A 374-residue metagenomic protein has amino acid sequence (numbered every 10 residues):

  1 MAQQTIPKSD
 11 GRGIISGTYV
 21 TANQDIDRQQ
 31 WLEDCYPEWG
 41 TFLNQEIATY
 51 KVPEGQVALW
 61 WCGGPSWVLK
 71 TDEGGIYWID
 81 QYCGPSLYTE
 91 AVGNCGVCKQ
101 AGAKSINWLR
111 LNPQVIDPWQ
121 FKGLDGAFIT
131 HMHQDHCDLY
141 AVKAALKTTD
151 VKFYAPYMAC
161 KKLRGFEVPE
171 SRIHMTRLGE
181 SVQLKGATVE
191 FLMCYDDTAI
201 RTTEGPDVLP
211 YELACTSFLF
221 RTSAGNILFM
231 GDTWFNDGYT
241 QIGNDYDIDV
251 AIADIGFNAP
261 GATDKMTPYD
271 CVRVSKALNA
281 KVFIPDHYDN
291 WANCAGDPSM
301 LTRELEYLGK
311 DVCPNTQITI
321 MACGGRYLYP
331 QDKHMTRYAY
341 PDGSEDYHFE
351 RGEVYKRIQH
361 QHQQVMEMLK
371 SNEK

Functional and structural regions predicted by a protein language model:
A2-G102: Zn-dependent metallo-beta-lactamase
I26, Q30-E54, A155-A224, D311-P314 (+3 more regions): Metallo-beta-lactamase
T41-V52, D72-F128, Y140-A144, T198-T203 (+1 more regions): Pre-active-site segment of Zn-dependent metallo-hydrolases
G84-S86, M132-C137, C160-K162, E180-Q183 (+5 more regions): Active-site environment of divalent metal-dependent phosphoester hydrolases
L124-D135, F283: Metallo-beta-lactamase
T149-M158, V282-H287: Short internal beta-strands
E167-Q183, P268-K374: Binuclear metal-ion centers of metallo-dependent hydrolases, dominated by the metallo-beta-lactamase
T198-L278: Active-site-proximal loop/helix segments of hydrolase catalytic cores
